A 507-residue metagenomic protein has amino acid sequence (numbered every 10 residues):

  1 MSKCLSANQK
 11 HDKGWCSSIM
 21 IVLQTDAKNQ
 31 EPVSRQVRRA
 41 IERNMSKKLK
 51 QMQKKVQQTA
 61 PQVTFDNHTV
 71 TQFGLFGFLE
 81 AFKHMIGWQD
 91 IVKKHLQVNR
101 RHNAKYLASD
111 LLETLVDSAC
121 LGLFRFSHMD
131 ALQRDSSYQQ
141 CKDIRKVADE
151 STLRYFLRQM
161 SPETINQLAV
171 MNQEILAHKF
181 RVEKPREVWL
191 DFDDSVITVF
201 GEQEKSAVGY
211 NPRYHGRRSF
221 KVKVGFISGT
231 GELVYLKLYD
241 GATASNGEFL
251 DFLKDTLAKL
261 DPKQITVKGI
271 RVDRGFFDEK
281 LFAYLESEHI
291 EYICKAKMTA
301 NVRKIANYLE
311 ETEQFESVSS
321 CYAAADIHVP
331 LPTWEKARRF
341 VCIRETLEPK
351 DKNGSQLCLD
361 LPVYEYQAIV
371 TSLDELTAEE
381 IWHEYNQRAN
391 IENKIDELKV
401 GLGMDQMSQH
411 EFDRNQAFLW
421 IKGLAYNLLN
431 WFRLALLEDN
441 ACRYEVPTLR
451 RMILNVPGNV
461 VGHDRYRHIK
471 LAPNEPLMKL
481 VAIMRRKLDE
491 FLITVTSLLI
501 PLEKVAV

Functional and structural regions predicted by a protein language model:
S2-R217, K221-K263, R433, V456-V507: Dynamic "connector" segments at or just before major functional cores
V22-Q24, K47-T59, E291-V400, G458 (+1 more regions): An anionic, glycine-rich sequence signature occurring as long contiguous blocks
K54-P61, I91-H95, R134-S136, D360-E365 (+4 more regions): Short acidic (Asp/Glu) and glycine-rich catalytic loops that position anionic groups and cofactors
F82, M129, V196, T377-A417 (+2 more regions): Short amphipathic alpha-helical "interface-anchor" segments enriched in bulky aromatics
A244, R271-D278, M298-A300: Acidic, metal-coordinating catalytic cores used for nucleic-acid/nucleotide bond scission and strand-transfer chemistry
P262, F282-E291: Short, surface-exposed basic-aromatic patches at helix termini and helix-loop junctions that form
D405-K470: Basic, amphipathic alpha-helical segments enriched in Lys/Arg and hydrophobic/aromatic residues
